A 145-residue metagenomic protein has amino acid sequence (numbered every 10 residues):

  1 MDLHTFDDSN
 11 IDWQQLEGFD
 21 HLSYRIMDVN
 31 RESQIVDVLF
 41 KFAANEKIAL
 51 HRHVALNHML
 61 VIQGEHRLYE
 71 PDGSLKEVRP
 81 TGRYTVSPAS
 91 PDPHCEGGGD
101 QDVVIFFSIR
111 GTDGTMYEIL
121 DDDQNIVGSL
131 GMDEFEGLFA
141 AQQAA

Functional and structural regions predicted by a protein language model:
M1-Q34, L120-A145: A short, N-terminal "cap"/entry segment at the start of jelly-roll beta-barrel domains of the cupin/DSBH fold
F19, R31, L50-H51, L68: Short loop/turn motifs at secondary-structure junctions and domain boundaries
Y24-I26, D37-L39, H58, Y84-V86 (+1 more regions): Conserved hydrophobic/aromatic beta-strand scaffold that supports enzyme active sites
I26, Q34-R52, P88-P91: Conserved short histidine dyad/triad with adjacent acidic residue
R31, Y69-C95: Short acidic-glycine-tyrosine-enriched beta hairpin
V38-F40, A49-H53, E70-P71, K76-E77 (+1 more regions): Short histidine-centered beta-strand/loop micro-motifs that create catalytic or ligand/metal-coordination sites
A44, H53-D72: Glycine- and acidic-residue-biased ligand/ion/polar-headgroup-sensing regions
P80, A89-M116: Ligand-binding loop in jelly-roll beta-barrel domains
